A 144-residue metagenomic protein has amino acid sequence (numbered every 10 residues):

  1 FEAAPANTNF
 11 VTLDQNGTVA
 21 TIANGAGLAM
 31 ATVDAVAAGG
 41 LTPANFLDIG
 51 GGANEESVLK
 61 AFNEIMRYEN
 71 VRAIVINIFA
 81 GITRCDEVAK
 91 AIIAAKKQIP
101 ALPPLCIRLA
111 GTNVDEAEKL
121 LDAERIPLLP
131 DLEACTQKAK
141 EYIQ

Functional and structural regions predicted by a protein language model:
F1-I76, L109-Q144: ATP-dependent carboxylate/acyl-activation modules
N70-G111: C-terminal hydrophobic structural anchor segments that stabilize assembly/packing rather than catalytic chemistry
